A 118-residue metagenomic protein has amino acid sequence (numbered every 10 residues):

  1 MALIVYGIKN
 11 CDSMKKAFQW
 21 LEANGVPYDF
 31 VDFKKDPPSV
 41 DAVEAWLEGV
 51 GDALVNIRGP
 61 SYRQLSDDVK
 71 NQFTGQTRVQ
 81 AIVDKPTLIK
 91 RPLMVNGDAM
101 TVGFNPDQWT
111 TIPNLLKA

Functional and structural regions predicted by a protein language model:
M1-N24, Y28-F33: Local sequence-structure signature of Cys/Sec-based thiol-disulfide redox active-site neighborhoods
F33-A118: Thiol/selenol-based redox catalytic cores and closely related redox-interacting motifs
